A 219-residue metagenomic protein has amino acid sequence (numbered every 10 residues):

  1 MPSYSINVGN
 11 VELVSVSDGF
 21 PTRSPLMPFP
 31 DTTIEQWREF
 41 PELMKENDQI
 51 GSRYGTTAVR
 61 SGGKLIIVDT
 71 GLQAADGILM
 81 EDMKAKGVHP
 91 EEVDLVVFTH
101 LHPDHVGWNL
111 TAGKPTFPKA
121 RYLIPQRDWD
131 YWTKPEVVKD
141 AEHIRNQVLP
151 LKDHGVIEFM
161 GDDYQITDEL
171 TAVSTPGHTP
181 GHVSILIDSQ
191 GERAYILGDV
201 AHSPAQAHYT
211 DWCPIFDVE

Functional and structural regions predicted by a protein language model:
P2-A85, S184-G198, S203: Conserved beta-strand hairpin/beta-sheet module of binuclear metal-dependent hydrolase folds, prominently
S5, Q49, A58, G113-K114 (+2 more regions): Short secondary-structure boundary/capping segments
P25, G77, G107-N109, T133-K134 (+1 more regions): Short glycine-/acidic-enriched loop or helix-start segments at secondary-structure transitions that form or flank
G51-R53, M160, T179-G181: Residues that act as N-cap/strand-start positions at coil-to-secondary-structure junctions
I67-T70, D94-L101, L123-P125, S174-G177 (+1 more regions): Active-site neighborhood of phospho(di)ester-bond hydrolases with catalytic His/Asp-centered motifs
A75-L123: Active-site metal-binding motif and surrounding structural segment of the metallo-beta-lactamase
V88, E92, T116-S174: Metallo-beta-lactamase
Y131, V138-K139, N146-P150, D163-Q165 (+2 more regions): Metallo-beta-lactamase
